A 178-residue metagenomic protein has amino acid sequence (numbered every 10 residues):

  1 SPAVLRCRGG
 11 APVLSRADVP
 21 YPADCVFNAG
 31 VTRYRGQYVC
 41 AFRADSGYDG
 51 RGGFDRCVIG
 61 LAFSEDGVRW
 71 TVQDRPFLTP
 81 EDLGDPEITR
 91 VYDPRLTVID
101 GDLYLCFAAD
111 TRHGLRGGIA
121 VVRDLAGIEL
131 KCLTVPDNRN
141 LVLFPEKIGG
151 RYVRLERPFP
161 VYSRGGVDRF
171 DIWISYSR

Functional and structural regions predicted by a protein language model:
S1-D24, N28-T89, T97-R178: Beta-rich carbohydrate-recognition and catalytic domains
